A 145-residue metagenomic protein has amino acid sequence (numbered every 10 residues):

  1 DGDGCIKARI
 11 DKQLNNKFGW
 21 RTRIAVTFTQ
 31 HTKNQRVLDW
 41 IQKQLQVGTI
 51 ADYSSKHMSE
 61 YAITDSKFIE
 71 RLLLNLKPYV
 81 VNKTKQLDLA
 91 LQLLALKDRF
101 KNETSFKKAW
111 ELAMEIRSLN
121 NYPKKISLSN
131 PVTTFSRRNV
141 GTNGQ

Functional and structural regions predicted by a protein language model:
D1-Q145: Internal intein/HINT superfamily modules and their associated LAGLIDADG
